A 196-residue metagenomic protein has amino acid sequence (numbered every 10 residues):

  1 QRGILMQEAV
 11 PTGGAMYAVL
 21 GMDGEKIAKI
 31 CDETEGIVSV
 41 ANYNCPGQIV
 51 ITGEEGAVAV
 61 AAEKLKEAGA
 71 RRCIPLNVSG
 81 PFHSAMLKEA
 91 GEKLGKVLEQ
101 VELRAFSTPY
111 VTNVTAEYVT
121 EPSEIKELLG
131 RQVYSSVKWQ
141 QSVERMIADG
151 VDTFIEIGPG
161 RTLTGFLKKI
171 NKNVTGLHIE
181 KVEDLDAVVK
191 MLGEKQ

Functional and structural regions predicted by a protein language model:
Q1-S135: Alpha/beta catalytic cores of group-transfer enzymes, especially the acyltransferase/condensing modules of polyketide
E102-Q196: Acyltransferase/transacylase module recognition
